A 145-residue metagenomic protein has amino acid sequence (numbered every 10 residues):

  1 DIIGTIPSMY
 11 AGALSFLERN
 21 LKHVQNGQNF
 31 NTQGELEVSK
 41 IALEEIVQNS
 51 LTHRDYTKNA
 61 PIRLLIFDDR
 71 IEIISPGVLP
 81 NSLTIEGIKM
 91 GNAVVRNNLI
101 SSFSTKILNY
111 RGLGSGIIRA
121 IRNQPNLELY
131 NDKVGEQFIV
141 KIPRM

Functional and structural regions predicted by a protein language model:
D1-A11, V38-M145: Conserved beta-strand-loop-beta-strand hairpin that lines the nucleotide-binding pocket of ATP/GTP-utilizing enzymes
D1-L36: Helix-loop-beta hinge of the Bergerat
